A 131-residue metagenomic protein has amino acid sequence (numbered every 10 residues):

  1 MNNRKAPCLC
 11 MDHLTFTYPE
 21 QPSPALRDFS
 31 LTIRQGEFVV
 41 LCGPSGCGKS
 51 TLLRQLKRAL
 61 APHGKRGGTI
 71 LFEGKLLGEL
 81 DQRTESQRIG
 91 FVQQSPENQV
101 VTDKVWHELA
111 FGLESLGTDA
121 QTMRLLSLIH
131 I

Functional and structural regions predicted by a protein language model:
N2-M11, T15-D28, L60-H63, E79-D81 (+1 more regions): A short, flexible loop at the N-terminus of ABC-type nucleotide-binding domains that lies
C42-P44: The feature captures the beta-strand-to-loop junction immediately N-terminal to the Walker
K57: Helix-to-loop junction immediately C-terminal to a conserved catalytic motif
K65-L76, E85: Conserved ABC transporter NBD signature motif
E97, T102-E114, R124: Short helical segment in ABC ATPase nucleotide-binding domains corresponding to the A-loop/adjacent helical element
I129-I131: Conserved small/polar residues in nucleotide/adenosyl-binding loops
